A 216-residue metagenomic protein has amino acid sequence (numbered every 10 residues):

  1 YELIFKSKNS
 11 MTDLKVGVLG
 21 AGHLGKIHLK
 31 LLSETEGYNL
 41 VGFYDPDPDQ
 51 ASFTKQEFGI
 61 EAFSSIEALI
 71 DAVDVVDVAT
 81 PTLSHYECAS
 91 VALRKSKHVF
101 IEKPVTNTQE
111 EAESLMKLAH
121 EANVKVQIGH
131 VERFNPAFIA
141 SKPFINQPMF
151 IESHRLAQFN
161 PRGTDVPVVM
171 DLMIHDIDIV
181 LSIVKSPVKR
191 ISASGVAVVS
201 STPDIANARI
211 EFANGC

Functional and structural regions predicted by a protein language model:
F5-E57, V180: N-terminal Rossmann-like dinucleotide-binding module
H28, F58-M116: Beta-loop-alpha module in the N-terminal Rossmann-like domain of NAD(P)-dependent dehydrogenases, especially those
V41, D74, M149: Conserved acidic residues
S64, I101, I128-H130, S192-G195: Short loop/edge segments at beta-strand edges and connector loops that shape dinucleotide/nucleotide cofactor-binding
K95-K97, A122-V124, C216: A short helix->loop->beta-strand "cap" motif at the edges of active sites that frequently abuts
T106-G163: A contiguous active-site-proximal alpha/beta segment in oxidoreductase catalytic domains
N160-C216: Rossmann-like dinucleotide-binding domain that binds NAD(P)(H)
